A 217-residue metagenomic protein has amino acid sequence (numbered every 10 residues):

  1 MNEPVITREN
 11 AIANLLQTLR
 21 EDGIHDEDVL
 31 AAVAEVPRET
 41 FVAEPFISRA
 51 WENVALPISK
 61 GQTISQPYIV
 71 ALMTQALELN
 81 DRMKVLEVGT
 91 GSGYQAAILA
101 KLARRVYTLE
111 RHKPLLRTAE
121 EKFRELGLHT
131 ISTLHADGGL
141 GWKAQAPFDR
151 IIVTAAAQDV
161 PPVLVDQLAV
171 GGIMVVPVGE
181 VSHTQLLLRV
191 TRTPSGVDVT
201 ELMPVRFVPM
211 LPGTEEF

Functional and structural regions predicted by a protein language model:
M1-S48: N-terminal auxiliary segments of SAM/dcSAM-dependent transferases
A13-Q17, E21, P45-F46, A50-N53 (+1 more regions): Conserved alpha-helix/loop element of class I SAM-dependent methyltransferases that forms part of the SAM/SAH-binding
E39, S48, P57, G196 (+1 more regions): Active-site/binding-pocket entry motifs
F41-V42, W51, L56-I58, W142 (+1 more regions): Short clusters of hydrophobic/aromatic residues that line enzyme substrate/ligand-binding pockets
I47-I58, G172-V176: Short, surface-exposed polybasic-and-hydrophobic patches located at secondary-structure transitions
E78-D198: Conserved nucleotide-cofactor-binding alpha/beta core module
L186-F217: Substrate-binding/catalytic lobe of Class I Rossmann-like enzymes that use SAM or dcSAM, i.e., the mid-to-C-terminal
